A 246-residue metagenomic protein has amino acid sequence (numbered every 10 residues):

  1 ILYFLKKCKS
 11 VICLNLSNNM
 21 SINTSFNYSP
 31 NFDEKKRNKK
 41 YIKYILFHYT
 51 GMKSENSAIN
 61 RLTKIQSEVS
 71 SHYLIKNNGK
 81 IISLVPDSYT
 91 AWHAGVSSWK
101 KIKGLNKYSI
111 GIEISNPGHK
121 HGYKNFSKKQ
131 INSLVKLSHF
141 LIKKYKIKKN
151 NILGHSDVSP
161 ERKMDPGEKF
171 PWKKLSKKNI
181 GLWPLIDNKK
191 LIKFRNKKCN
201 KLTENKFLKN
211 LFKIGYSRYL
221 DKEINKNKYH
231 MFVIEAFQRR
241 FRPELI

Functional and structural regions predicted by a protein language model:
F4-L5, L14-L16: Short hydrophobic targeting helices and cationic amphipathic motifs that mediate membrane/organellar targeting
N19-N150: Active-site-adjacent loop/helix surface patches within enzyme catalytic domains that shape the substrate-binding cleft
G118, Y123-L220, F232, A236-R239: Basic/polar, cationic surfaces and motifs that engage anionic cell-wall and phosphate/carboxylate ligands
I224-K226: Short basic-aromatic helix/loop recognition motifs at nucleic-acid and histone-peptide binding interfaces
P243-I246: Extracellular LysM carbohydrate-binding repeats and other cell-envelope/extracellular binding modules
